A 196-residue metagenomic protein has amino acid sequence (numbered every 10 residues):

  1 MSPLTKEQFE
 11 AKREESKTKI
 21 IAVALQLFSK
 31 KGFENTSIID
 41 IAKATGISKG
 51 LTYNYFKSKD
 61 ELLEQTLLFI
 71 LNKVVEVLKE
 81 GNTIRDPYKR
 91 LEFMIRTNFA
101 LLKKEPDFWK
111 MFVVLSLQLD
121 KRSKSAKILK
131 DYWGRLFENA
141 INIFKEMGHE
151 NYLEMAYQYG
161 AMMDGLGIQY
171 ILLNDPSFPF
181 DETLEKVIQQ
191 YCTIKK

Functional and structural regions predicted by a protein language model:
M1-P3, A100, E138-E150, I168 (+1 more regions): C-terminal peripheral helix-coil segments that are non-catalytic and often amphipathic
K19, V23, L27-E61, Q65: Helix-turn-helix
Q65, K79-K104, E146, A156-Y159 (+1 more regions): Hydrophobic alpha-helical connector segments
L68-V74: Short, basic, alpha-helical segments at the C-terminal edge of helix-turn-helix-like DNA-binding modules
V75, K104, R122-M147, E154-Y157 (+1 more regions): Amphipathic alpha-helical packing segments from all-alpha helical-bundle domains
N98, F112-S116, Y159, M163-L166 (+1 more regions): Short alpha-helical scaffolding segments that buttress acidic/His motifs in well-ordered protein cores
L101-S123, I171: Amphipathic alpha-helical segments used for helix-helix packing
